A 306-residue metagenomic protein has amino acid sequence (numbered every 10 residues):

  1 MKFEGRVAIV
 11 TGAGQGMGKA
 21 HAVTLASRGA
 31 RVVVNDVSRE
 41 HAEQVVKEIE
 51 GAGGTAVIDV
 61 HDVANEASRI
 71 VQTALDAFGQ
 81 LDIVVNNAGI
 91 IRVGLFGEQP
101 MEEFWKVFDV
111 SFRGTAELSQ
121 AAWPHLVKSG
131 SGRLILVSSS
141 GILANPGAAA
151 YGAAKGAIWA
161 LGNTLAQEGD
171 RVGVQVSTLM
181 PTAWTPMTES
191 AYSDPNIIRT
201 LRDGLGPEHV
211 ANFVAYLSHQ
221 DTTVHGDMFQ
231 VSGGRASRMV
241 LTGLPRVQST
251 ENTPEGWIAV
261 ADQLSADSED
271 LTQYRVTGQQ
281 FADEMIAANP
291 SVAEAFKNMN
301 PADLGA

Functional and structural regions predicted by a protein language model:
F3-V33: Canonical Rossmann dinucleotide-binding motif of NAD(H)/NADP(H)-dependent dehydrogenases/reductases, specifically
R28-Q44: Conserved glycine-rich Rossmann-like NAD(P)H-binding loop of the short-chain dehydrogenase/reductase
A52-T55, T73-N86, R92, Q175: A glycine-rich helix->loop->beta "capping" turn within Rossmann-like NAD(P)(H)-dependent oxidoreductase domains
N65, I198-L304: C-terminal helical subdomain
L95-F96, P100-F108: Substrate-binding pocket helix/loop in short-chain dehydrogenase/reductase
S119-Q120, N163: A short, exposed helix-loop element centered on a Lys and neighboring polar residues
I135-N163, Q167-R171, M180-D203, R235-S237: Catalytic loop of short-chain dehydrogenase/reductase
